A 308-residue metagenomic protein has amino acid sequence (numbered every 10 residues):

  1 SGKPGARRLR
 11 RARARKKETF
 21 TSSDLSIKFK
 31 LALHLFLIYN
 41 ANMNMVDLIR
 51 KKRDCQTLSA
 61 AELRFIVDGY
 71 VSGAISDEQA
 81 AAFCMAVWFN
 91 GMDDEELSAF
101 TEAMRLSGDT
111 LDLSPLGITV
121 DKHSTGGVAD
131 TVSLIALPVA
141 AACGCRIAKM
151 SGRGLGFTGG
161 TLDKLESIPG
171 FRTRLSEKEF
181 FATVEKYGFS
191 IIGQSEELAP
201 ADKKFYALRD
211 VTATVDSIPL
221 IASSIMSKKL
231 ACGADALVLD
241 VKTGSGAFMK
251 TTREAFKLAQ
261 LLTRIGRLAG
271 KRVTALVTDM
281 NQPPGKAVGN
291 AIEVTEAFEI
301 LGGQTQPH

Functional and structural regions predicted by a protein language model:
S1-R10: Intrinsic, low-complexity polybasic segments
K3, K16-T19: Polybasic, lysine-rich low-complexity intrinsically disordered segments
K28-A41: Short, positively charged and aromatic/hydrophobic N-terminal segments
M43-A129: Acidic, glycine/proline-rich low-complexity segments that act as flexible tails and inter-domain linkers
K51, G144, G170-T173, E179-H308: Glycine-rich anion-binding loops and their surrounding alpha/beta cores
A61, C84, T131-F181, E185 (+1 more regions): A glycine-rich phosphate/pyrophosphate-binding beta-strand-loop-alpha-helix module
Y70, W88-G91, G126-V128, G154-L155 (+3 more regions): Short, small-residue-enriched loops and turns at beta-alpha junctions that line or gate enzyme active sites
I118-M150, D210-P219: Glycine-rich phosphate/pyrophosphate-binding loop regions near the starts of catalytic domains
